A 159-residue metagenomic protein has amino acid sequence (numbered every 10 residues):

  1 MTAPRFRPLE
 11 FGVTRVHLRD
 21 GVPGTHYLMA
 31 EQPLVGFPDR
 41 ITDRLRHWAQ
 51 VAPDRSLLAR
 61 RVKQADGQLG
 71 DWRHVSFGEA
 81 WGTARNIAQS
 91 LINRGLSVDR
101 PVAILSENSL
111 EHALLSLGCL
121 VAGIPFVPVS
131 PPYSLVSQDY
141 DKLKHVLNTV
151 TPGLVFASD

Functional and structural regions predicted by a protein language model:
M1-Q32, T151: AMP-binding adenylation
R15-H26, R44-S76: AMP-dependent adenylate-forming
P33, L57-L117, S134-K144: Conserved AMP-binding/adenylate-forming core of the ANL superfamily
D39-T42: Amphipathic alpha-helical blocks
A52-D54, V98, T151: Residue-level preference for short coil/turn positions at secondary-structure junctions
I92, S116-P128, H145, T149: Short hydrophobic alpha-helices that are characteristic scaffold elements of the AMP-binding
S97-R100, P125, G153: Short acidic/polar active-site loop segments enriched in Thr and Asp
P128, P132-S158: Conserved ATP-dependent adenylate/AMP-binding module captured primarily in the ANL superfamily
